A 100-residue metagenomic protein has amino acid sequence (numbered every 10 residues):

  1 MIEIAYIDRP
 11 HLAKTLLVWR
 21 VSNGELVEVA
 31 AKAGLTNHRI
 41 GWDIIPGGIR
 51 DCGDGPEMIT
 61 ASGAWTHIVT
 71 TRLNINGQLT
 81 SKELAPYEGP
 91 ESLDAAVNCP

Functional and structural regions predicted by a protein language model:
M1-P100: Beta-propeller-forming repeat regions
